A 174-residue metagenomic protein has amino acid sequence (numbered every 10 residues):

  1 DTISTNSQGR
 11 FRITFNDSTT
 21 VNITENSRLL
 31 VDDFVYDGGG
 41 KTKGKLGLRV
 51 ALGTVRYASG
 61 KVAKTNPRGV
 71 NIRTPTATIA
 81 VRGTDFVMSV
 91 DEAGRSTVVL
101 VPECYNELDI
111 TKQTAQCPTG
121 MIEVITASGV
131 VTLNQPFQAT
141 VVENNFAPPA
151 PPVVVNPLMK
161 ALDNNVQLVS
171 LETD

Functional and structural regions predicted by a protein language model:
T2-I13, T19-I79, E103-C104, G120-I122: Short, small-residue-rich packing micro-motifs
N16, T24, K41-K45, T74-T76 (+1 more regions): C-terminal interaction modules
